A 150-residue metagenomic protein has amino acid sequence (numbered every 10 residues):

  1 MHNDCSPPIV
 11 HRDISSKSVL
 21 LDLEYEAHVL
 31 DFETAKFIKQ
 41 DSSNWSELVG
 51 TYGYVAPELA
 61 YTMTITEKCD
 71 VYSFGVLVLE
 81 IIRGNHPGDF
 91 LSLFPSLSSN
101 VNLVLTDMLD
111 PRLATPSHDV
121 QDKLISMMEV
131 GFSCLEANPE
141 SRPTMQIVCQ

Functional and structural regions predicted by a protein language model:
H2-I9: Protein kinase catalytic-loop region centered on the HRD/HxD motif
D22: Iron-sulfur cluster-binding cysteine motifs and their immediate structural context in ferredoxin-like electron-transfer
Y25, V29-Q150: Cytosolic eukaryotic protein kinase-like domains
